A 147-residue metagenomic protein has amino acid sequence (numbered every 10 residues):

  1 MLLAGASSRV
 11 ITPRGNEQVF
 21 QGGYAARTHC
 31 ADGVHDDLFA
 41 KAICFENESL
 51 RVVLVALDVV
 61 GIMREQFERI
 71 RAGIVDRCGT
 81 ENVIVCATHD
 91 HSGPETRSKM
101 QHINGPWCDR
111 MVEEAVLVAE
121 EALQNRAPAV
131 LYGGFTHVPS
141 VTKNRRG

Functional and structural regions predicted by a protein language model:
M1-A87, G93-G147: Conserved beta-alpha junction segments in alpha/beta enzyme cores
